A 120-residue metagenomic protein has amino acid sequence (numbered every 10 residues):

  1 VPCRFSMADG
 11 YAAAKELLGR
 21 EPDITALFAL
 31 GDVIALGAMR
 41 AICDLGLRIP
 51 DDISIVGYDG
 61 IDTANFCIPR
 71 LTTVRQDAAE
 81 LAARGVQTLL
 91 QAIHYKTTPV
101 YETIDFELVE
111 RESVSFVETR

Functional and structural regions predicted by a protein language model:
V1-A8: Short beta-strand elements in bilobed, periplasmic/extracellular small-molecule ligand-binding domains
A13-R120: Flexible loop/turn connectors
